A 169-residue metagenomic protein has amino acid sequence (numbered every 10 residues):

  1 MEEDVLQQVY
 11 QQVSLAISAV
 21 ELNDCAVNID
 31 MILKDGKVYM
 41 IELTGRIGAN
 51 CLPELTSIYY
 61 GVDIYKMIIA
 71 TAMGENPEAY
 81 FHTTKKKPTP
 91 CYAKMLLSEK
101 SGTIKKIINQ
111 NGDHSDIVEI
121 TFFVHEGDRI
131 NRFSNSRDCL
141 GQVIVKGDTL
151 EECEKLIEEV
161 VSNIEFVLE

Functional and structural regions predicted by a protein language model:
M1-L6: A short, structured beta-strand-centered segment in the mid-to-C-terminal lobe of catalytic cores from group-transfer
Q8-I29, T44-G102: Active-site "cap" helix and flanking loop/linker of ATP-utilizing ligase/carboxylase catalytic domains
K34-D35: Activation-loop N-terminal segment of eukaryotic-like protein kinases
Y39-E42: Protein kinase-like catalytic core scaffold
I69-E169: Peripheral (often C-terminal) accessory segments that flank ATP-dependent C-N-forming ligase machineries
